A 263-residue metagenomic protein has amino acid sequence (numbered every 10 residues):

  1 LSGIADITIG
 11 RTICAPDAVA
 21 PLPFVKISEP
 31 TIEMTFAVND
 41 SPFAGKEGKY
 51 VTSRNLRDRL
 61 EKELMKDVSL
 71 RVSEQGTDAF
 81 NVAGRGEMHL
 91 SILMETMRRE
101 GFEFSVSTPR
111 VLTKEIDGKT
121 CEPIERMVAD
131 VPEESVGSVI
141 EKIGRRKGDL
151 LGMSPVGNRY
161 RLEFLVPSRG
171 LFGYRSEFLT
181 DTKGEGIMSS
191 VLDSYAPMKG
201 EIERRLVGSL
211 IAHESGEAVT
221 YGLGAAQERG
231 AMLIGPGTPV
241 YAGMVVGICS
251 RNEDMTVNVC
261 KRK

Functional and structural regions predicted by a protein language model:
L1-K263: Accessory interaction regions appended to the cores of large information-processing enzymes
